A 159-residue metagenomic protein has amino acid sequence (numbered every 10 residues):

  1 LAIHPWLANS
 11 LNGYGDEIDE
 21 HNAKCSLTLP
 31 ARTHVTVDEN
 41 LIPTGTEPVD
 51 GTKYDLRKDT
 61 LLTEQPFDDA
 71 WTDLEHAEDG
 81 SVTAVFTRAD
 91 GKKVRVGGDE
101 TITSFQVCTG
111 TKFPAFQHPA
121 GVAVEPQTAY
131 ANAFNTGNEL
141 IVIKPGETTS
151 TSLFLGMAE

Functional and structural regions predicted by a protein language model:
L1-I3, C25, V82-A84, V122 (+1 more regions): Hydrophobic residues positioned within well-ordered beta-strands of beta-sheet architectures
H4, V124, G146: A residue-level signal for conserved active-site and pocket-lining positions in enzyme catalytic cores
P5-L11, A31, T128-Y130, L155-E159: Beta-strand elements of well-folded, non-transmembrane domains
W6-N9, G13-D99: Active-site/ligand-binding surface loops and adjacent short beta/alpha elements that line catalytic pockets across
G15, N138-I143: Beta-strand-rich interaction surfaces with strong enrichment in secreted/lumenal proteins
F86-P126, A131: Glycine-rich active-site loops that engage anionic ligands at enzyme catalytic sites
V142-A158: Short Pro-Gly-centered flexible turn/kink motifs
